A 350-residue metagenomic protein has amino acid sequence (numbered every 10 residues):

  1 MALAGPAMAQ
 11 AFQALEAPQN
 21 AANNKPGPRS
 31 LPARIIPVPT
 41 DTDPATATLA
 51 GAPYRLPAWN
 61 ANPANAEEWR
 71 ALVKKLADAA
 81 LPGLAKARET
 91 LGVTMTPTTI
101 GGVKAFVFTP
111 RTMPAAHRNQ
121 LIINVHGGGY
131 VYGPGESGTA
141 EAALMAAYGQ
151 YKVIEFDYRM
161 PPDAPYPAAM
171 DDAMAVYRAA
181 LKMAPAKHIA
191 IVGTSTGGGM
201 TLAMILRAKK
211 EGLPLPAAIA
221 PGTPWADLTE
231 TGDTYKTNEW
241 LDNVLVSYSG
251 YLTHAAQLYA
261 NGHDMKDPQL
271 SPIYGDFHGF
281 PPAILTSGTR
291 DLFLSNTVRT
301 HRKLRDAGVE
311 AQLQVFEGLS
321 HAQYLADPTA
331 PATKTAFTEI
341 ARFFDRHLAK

Functional and structural regions predicted by a protein language model:
A4-P6: N-terminal signal peptide c-region/cleavage motif recognized by signal peptidases
Q10-P32, P37-A64, A85, E89-K350: Alpha/beta-hydrolase superfamily serine-hydrolase fold, recognizing
A58-P82: Phosphate-/polyanion-interacting regions in eukaryotic proteins
